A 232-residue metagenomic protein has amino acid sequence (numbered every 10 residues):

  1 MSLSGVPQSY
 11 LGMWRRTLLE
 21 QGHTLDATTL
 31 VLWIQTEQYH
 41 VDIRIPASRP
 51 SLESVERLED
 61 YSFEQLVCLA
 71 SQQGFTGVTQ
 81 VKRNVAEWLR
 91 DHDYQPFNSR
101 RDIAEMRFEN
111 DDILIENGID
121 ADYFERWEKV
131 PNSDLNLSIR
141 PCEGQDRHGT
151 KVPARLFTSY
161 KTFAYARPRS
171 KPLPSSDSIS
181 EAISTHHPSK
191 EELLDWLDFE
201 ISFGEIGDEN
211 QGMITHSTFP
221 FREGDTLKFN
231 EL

Functional and structural regions predicted by a protein language model:
M1-G74, A86-L232: Lipid interaction determinants
Q80-A86: A short, structured loop/turn motif at beta-sheet edges
